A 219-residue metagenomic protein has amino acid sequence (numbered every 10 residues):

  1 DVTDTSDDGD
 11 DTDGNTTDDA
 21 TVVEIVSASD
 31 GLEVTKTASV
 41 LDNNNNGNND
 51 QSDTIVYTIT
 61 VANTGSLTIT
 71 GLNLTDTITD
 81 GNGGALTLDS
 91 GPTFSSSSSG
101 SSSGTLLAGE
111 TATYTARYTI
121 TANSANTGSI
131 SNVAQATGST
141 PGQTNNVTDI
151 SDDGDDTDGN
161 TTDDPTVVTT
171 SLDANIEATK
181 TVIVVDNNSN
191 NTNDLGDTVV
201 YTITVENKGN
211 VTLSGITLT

Functional and structural regions predicted by a protein language model:
D1-T219: Exported/extracytosolic protein signature
